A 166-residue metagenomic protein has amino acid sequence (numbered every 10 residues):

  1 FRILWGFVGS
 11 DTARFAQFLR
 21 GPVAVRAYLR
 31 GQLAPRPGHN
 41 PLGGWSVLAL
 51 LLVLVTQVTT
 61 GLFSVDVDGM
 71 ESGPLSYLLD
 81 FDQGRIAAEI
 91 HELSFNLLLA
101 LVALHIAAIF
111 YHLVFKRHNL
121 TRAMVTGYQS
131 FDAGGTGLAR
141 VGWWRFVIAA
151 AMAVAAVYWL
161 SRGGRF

Functional and structural regions predicted by a protein language model:
F1-F166: Membrane-embedded alpha-helical bundles that constitute the cytochrome b-like, heme-associated redox core of multi-pass
